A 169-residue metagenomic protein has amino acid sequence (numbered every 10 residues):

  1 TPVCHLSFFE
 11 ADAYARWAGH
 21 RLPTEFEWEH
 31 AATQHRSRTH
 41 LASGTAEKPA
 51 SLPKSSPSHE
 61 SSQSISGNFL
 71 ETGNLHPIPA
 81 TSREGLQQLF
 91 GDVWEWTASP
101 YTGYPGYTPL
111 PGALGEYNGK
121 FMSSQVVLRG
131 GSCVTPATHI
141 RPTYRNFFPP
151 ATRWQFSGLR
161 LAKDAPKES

Functional and structural regions predicted by a protein language model:
T1-R141: Functional-site microenvironments in short loops/helix caps that host divalent-cation chemistry
G115-K120, N146-R153: Short proline/glycine-enriched turn/loop segments at secondary-structure junctions
R129, P136, P142-P150, S157-L159: Extended alpha-helical regions
R153-S169: Short, structured beta-strand segments at or near domain termini in extracellular proteins/domains
